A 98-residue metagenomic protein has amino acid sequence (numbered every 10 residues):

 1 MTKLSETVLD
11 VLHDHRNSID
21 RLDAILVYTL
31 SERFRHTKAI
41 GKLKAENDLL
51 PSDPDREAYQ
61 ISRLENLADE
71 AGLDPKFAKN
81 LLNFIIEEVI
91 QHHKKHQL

Functional and structural regions predicted by a protein language model:
M1-L98: Domain-level signature for soluble enzymes in the chorismate/prephenate branch of the shikimate pathway
